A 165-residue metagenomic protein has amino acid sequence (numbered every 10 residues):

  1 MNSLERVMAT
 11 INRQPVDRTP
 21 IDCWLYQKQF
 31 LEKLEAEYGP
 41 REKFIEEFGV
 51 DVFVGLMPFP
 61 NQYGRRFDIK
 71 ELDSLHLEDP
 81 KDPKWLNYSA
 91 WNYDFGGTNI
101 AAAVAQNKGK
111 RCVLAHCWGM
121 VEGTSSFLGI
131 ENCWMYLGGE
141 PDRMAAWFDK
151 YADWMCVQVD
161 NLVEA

Functional and structural regions predicted by a protein language model:
M1-A165: Catalytic cores of TIM-barrel enzymes
